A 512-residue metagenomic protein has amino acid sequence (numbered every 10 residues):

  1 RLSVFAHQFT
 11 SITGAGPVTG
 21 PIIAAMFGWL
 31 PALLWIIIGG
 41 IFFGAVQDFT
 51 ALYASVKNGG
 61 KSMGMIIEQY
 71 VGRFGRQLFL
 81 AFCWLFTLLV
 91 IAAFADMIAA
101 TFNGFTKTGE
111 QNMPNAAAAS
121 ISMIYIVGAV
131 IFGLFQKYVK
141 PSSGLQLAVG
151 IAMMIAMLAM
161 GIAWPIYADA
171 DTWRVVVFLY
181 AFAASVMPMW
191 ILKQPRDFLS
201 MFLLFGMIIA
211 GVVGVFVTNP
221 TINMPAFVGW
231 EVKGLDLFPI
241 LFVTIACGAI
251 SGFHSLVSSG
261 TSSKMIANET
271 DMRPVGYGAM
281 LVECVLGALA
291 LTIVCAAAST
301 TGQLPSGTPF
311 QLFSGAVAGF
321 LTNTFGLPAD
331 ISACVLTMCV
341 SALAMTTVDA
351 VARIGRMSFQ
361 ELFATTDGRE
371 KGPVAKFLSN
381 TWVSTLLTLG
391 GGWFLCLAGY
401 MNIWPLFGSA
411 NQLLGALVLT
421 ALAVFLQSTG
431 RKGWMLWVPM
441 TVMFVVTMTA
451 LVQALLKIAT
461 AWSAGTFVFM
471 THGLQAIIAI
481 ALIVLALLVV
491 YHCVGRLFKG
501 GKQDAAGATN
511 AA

Functional and structural regions predicted by a protein language model:
R1, I23, L33, I37 (+7 more regions): Flexible loop linkers connecting adjacent transmembrane helices in multi-pass alpha-helical membrane transporters
R1-F5, F9, V56-L88, P114-A117 (+3 more regions): Transmembrane-helix boundary/entry motifs in multi-pass membrane transporters
R1-P17, M201, I240, M265 (+1 more regions): Membrane-interface "cap" regions at the ends of multi-pass membrane proteins
A15-I22, G39-I41, Q47, A51 (+6 more regions): Membrane-helix boundary/coupling elements in multi-pass transport proteins
A24-S55, G64, A119-A129, G133 (+4 more regions): Extracellular loop-to-transmembrane helix junctions
Y70-L88, G278-V285, D330-S332, E361-A398 (+1 more regions): Loop-to-transmembrane helix boundary motifs in multi-pass membrane proteins
G133-Y138, A152-V175, A183-S185, W190 (+4 more regions): Hydrophobic alpha-helical segments and their helix-loop junctions in multi-pass secondary transporters
V215-G229, L281-A316, A350: Extracellular/periplasmic helix-exit of transmembrane alpha-helices
